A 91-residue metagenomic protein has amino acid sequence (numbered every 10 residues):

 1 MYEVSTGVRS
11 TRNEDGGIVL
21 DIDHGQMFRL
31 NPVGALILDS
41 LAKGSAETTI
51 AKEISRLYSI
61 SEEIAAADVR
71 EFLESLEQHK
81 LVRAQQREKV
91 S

Functional and structural regions predicted by a protein language model:
M1-E3, L20-D23, E53, S75: Preference for short coil/turn "hinge" residues that link or interrupt alpha-helices
M1-G17: Long, low-complexity, charged/polar intrinsically disordered regions in eukaryotic proteins
E14-Q26: Short, Lys/Arg-enriched N-terminal segment that forms or immediately precedes the first helix of a structured domain
Q26-S91: Long, charge-rich, low-complexity alpha-helical segments
